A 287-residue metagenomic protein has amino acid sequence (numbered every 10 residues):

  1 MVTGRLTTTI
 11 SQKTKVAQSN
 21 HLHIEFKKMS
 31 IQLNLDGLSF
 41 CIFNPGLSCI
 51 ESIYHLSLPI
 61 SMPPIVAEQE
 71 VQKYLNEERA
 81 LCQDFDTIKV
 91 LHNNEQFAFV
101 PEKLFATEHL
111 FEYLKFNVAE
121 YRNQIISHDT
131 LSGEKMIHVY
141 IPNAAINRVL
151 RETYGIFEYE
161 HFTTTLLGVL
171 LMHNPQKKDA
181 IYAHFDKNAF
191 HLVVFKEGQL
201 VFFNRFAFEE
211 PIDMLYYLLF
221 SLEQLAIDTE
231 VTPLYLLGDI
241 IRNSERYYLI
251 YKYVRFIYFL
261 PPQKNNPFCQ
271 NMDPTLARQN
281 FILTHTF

Functional and structural regions predicted by a protein language model:
M1-F287: Hydrophobic/aromatic-enriched cytosolic interaction surfaces used to assemble or bind macromolecules
